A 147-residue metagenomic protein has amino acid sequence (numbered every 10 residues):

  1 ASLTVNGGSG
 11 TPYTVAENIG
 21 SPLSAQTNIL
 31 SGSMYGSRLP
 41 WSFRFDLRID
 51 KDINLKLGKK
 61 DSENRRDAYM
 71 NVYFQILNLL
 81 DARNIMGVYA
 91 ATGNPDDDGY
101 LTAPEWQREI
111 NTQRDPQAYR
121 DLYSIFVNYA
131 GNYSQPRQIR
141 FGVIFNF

Functional and structural regions predicted by a protein language model:
S2-Q26, P40-R44, K51-F147: C-terminal beta-signal and adjacent terminal beta-strands/loops of Gram-negative outer-membrane beta-barrel proteins
S33-P40: Short, contiguous acidic/charged loop-to-helix segments that flank catalytic cores in large enzymes
